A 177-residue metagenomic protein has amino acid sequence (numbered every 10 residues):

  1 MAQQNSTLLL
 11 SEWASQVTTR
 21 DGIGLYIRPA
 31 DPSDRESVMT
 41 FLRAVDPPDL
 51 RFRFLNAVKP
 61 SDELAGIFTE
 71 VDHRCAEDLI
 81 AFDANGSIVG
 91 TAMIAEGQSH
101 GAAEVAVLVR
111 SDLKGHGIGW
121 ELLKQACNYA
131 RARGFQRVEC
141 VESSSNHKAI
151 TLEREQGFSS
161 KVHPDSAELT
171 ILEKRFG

Functional and structural regions predicted by a protein language model:
M1-G177: Long, contiguous binding/interaction regions
